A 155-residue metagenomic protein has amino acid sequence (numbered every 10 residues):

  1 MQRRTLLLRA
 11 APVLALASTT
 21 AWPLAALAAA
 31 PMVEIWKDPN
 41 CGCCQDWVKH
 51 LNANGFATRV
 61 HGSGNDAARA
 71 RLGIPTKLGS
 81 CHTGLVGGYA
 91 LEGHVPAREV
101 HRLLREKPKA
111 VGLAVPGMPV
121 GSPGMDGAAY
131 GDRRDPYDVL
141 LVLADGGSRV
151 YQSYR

Functional and structural regions predicted by a protein language model:
M1-A15: N-terminal secretory signal peptides and thylakoid transit peptides that target proteins across membranes
P31-D46: Local sequence-structure signature of Cys/Sec-based thiol-disulfide redox active-site neighborhoods
N40, W47, G64, P96-V100: Stable alpha-helical elements in mature extracytoplasmic
W47-H50, N54: Typically the conserved alpha-helix immediately C-terminal to a functionally engaged Cys/Sec in thioredoxin-like
A57: Residue-level detector of anion-binding/catalytic polar loops
R71-R155: Thiol/selenol-based redox catalytic cores and closely related redox-interacting motifs
